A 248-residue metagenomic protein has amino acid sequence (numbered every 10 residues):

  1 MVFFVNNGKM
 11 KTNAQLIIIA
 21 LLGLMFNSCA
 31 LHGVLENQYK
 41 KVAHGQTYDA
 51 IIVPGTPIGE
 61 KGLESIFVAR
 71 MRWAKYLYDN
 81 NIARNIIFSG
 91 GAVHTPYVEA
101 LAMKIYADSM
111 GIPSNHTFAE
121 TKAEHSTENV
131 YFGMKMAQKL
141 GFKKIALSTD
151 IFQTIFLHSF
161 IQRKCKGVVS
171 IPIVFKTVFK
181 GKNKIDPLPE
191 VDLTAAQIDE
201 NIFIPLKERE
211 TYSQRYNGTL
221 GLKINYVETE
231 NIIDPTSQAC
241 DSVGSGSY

Functional and structural regions predicted by a protein language model:
V2-V5: Acidic, Ala/Val/Gly-enriched low-complexity intrinsically disordered segments
N7-I17: Bacterial N-terminal signal peptides that target proteins for export
I18-M25: Bacterial N-terminal signal peptides
C29-A50, P54-K61, S114, Y131-Y248: Extended hydrophobic blocks
P57-S65, I87-H94, F118-E124, F142-A146: Second-shell loop/turn segments in exported
L63-Y78, I82-M110, F132: Membrane-embedded segments
H94-T95, A102, E124-H125, F152-F156: Short alpha-helical
A119-M136: Short phosphate-binding loop-to-helix
